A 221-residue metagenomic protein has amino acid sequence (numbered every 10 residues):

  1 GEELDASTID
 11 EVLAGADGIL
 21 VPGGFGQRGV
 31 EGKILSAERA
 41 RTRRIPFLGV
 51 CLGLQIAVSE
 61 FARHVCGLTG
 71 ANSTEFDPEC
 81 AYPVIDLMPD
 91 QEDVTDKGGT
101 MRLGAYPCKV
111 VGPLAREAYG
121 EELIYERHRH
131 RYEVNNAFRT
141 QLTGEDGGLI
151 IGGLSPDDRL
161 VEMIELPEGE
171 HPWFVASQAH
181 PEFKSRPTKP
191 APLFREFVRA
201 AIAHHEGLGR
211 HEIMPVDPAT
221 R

Functional and structural regions predicted by a protein language model:
G1-E11, P113, I124-R221: Acyltransferase
E11-L114, P187, F194-H205: Cysteine-nucleophile active-site neighborhood
G70-T74, E122-H128: Short, surface-exposed acidic
R116-E121: Conserved beta-loop-beta connector loops within the AMP-binding
